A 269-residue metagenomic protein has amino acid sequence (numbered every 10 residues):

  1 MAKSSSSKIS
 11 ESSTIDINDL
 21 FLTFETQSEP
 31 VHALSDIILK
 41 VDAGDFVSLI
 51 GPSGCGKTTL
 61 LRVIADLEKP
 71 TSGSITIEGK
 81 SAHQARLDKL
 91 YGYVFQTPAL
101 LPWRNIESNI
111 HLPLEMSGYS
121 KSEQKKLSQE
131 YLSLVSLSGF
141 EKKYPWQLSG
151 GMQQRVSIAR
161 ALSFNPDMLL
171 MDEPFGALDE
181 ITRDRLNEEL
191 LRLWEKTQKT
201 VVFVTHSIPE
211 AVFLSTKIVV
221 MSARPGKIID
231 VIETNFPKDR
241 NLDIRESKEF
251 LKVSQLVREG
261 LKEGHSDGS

Functional and structural regions predicted by a protein language model:
I50-P52: The feature captures the beta-strand-to-loop junction immediately N-terminal to the Walker
A65: Helix-to-loop junction immediately C-terminal to a conserved catalytic motif
G73-H83: Conserved ABC transporter NBD signature motif
E107-E115, K125, E233: Short helical segment in ABC ATPase nucleotide-binding domains corresponding to the A-loop/adjacent helical element
E115, S122-F140, R192: Conserved ABC ATPase "signature" region
K143-W146, F164: Conserved signature/switch motifs of ABC ATPase nucleotide-binding domains
I158: Hydrophobic anchor residue at the start of the ABC signature
L169-D172: Catalytic Walker B motif of ABC-type/P-loop ATPase nucleotide-binding domains
